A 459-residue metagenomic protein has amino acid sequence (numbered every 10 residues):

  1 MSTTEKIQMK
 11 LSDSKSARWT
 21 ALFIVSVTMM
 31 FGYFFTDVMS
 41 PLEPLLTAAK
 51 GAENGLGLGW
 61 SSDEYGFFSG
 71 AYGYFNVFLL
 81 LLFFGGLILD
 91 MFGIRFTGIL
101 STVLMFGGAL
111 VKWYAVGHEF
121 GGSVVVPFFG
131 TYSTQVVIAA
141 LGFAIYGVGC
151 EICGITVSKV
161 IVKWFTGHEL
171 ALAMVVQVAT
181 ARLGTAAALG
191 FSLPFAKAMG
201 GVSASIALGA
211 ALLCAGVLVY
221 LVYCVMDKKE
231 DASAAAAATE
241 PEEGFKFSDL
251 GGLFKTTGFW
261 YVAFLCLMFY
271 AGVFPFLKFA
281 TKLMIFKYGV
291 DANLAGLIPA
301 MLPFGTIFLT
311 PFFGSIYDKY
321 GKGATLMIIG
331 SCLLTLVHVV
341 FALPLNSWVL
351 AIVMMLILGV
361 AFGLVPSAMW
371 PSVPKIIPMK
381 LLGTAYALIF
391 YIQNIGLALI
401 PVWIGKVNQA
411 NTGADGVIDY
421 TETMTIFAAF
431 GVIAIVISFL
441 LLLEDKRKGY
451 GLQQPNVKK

Functional and structural regions predicted by a protein language model:
S2-K15, E230-V262, K458-K459: Juxtamembrane intracellular "pre-TM" segments in multi-pass secondary transporters
T20-A52, S62, F276-T281, I400: Extracytoplasmic
M39-E43, T257-T310, I400-P401: Extracytoplasmic gate region of multi-pass secondary transporters
L79-I94, L309-K322, N408: Helix-to-loop junctions at the C-terminal end of transmembrane segments in multipass secondary transporters
V103-T131, C332-N346: C-terminal ends and interior cores of transmembrane alpha-helices in multi-pass membrane transporters/permeases
V136, G142-T180: Cytoplasmic helix-loop-helix junction between adjacent transmembrane helices in 12-TM secondary transporters
A204-Y223, E422-L440: Symmetry-related core transmembrane helices of the 12-TM Major Facilitator Superfamily/SLC fold
G323-M369: C-terminal transmembrane helical hairpin of 12-TM major facilitator-type secondary transporters
